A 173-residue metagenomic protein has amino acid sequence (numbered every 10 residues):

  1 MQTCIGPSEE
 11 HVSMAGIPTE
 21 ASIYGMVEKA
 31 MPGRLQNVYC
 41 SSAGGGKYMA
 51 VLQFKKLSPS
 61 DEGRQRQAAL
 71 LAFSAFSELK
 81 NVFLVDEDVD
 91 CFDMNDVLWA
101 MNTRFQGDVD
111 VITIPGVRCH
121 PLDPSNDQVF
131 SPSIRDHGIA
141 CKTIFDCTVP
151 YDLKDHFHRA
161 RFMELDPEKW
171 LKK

Functional and structural regions predicted by a protein language model:
M1-K173: Charged, compositionally biased interaction regions
